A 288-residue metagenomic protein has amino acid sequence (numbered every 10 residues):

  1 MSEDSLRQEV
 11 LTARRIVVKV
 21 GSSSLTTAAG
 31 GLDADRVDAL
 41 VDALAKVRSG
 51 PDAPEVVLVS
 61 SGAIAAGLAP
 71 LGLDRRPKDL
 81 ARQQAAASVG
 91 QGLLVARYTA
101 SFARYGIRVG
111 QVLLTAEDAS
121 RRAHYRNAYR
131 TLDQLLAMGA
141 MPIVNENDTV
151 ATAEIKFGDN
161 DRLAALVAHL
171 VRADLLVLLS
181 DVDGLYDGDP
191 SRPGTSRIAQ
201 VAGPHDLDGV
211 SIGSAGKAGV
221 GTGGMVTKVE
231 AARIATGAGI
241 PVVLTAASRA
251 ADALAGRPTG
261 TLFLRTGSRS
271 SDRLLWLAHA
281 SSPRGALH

Functional and structural regions predicted by a protein language model:
M1-R76, L80-R108, V112-H288: C-terminal catalytic "cap/lid" subdomain
